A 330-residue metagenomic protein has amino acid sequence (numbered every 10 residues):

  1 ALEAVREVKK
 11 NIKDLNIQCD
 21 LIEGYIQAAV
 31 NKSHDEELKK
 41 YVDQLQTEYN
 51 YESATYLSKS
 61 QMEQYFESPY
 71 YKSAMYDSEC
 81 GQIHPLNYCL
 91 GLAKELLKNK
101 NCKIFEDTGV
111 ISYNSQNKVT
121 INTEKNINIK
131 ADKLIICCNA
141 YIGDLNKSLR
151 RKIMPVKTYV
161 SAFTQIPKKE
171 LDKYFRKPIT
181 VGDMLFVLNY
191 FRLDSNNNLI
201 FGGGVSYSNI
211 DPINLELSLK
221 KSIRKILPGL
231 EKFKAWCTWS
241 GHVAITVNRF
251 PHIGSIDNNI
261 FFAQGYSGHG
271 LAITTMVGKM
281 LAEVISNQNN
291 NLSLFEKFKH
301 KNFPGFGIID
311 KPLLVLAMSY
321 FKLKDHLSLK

Functional and structural regions predicted by a protein language model:
A1-V5, H34, L38, G81 (+11 more regions): Generic structural signal for well-ordered, non-membrane alpha-helical segments in soluble metabolic enzymes
R6-E7, I12-I22, V110-S115, N128-N258: Active-site substrate-recognition segment that forms the wall of the catalytic cavity or substrate channel
E7-G91: Flavin (FAD/FMN) cofactor-binding and adjacent substrate-gating region of FAD-dependent oxidoreductase domains
D20, A54-L57, K103-F105, K234-T238: General small-molecule cofactor/ligand-binding pocket signal
E36, K40-Q44, P69-K133: Helical element adjacent to the flavin cofactor pocket in flavoenzyme catalytic cores
Y41, A54-E63, P69-S73, I83 (+7 more regions): N-terminal FAD-binding dinucleotide-binding subdomain shared by FAD-dependent oxidases/monooxygenases
S73-S78, G203-S206, F261-Q264: Glycine- and acidic
N209-D211, E216-L327: C-terminal catalytic lobe of FAD-dependent flavoproteins
